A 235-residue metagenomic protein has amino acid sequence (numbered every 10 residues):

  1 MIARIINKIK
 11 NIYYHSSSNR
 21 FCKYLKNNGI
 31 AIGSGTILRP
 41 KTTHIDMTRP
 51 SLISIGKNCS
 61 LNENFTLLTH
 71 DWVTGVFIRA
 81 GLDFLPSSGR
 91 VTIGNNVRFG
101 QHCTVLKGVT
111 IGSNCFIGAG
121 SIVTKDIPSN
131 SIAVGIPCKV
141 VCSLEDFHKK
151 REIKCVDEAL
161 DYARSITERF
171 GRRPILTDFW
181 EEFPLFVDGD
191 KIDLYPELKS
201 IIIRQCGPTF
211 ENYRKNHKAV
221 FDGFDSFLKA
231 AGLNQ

Functional and structural regions predicted by a protein language model:
M1-G29, C138-Q235: Terminal amphipathic alpha-helical/low-complexity segments used for targeting or macromolecular assembly
I12, N64-I78: Extended, non-globular alpha-helical segments
N28, S34, R39-P40, S51 (+11 more regions): Left-handed beta-helix
D46-R49: Active-site glycine- and acidic-residue-rich loops that bind and position anionic ligands or nucleotide-like cofactors
F77-L82, N114: Short acidic, glycine/proline-rich loop/turn micro-motifs
G81-G89: Juxtamembrane helix-capping/reentrant segments at transmembrane boundaries
L82, S131-I132, D146-K149: Short, glycine/charged-enriched secondary-structure capping and boundary segments
